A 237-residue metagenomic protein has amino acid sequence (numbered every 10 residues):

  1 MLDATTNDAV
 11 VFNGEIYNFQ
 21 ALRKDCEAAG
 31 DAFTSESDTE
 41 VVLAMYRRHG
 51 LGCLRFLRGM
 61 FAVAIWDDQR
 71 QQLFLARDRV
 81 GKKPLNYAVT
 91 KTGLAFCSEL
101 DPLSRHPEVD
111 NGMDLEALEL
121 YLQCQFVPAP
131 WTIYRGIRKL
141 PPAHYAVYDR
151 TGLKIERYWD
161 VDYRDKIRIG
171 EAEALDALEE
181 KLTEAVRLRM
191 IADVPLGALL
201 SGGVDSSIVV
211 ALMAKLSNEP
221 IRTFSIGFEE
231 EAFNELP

Functional and structural regions predicted by a protein language model:
M1-P237: Cysteine-centered catalytic environments shared across enzyme families
